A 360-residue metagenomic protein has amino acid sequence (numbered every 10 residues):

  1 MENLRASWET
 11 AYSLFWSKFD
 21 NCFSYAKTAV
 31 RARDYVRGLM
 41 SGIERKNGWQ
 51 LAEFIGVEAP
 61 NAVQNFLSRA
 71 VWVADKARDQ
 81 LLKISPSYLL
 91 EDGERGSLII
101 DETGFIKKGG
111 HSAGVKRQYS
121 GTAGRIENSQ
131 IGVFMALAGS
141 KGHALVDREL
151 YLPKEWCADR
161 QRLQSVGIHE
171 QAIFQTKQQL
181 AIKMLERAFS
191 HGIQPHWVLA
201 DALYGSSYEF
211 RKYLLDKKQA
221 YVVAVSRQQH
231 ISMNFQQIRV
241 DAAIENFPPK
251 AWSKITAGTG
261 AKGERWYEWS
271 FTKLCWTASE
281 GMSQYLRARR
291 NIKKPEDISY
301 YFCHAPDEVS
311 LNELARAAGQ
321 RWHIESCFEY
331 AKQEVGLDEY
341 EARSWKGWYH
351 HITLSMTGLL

Functional and structural regions predicted by a protein language model:
E2-L199, L203-A220, R227-H230, Q237: Conserved, well-structured functional cores that handle cations and Mg-NTP chemistry
S13, K141-R162, V166, E170 (+1 more regions): An anionic, glycine-rich sequence signature occurring as long contiguous blocks
L39, I43, I55, A70 (+4 more regions): Generic structural signal for hydrophobic core residues of well-folded globular domains
I100-G104, Y204, E245, S253 (+1 more regions): Short amphipathic alpha-helical "interface-anchor" segments enriched in bulky aromatics
I131, D297, H323, H350-M356: Catalytic-loop motifs flanking and including active-site residues across diverse enzymes
V335-L360: Basic, amphipathic alpha-helical segments enriched in Lys/Arg and hydrophobic/aromatic residues
